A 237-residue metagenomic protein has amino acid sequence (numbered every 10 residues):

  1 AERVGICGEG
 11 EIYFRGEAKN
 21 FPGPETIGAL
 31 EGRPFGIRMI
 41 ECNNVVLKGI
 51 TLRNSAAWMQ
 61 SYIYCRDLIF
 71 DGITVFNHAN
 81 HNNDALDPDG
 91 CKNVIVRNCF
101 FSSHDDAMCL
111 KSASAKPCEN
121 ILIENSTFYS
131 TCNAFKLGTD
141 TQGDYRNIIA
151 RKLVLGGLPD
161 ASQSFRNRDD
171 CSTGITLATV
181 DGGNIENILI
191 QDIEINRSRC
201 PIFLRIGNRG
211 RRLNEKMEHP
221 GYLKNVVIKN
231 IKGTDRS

Functional and structural regions predicted by a protein language model:
A1-S237: Extracellular/periplasmic carbohydrate-active domains that bind, remodel, or depolymerize complex polysaccharides
